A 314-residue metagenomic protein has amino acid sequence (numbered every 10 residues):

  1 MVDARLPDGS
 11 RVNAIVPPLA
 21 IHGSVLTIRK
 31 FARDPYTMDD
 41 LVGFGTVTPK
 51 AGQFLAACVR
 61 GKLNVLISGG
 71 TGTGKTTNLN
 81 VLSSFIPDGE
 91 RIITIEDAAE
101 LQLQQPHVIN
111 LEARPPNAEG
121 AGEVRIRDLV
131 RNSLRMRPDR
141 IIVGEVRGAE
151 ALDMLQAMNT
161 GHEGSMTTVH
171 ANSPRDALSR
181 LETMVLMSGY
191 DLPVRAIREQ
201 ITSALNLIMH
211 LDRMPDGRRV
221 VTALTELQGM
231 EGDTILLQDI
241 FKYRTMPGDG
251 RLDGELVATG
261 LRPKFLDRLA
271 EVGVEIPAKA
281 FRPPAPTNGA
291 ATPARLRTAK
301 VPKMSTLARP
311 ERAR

Functional and structural regions predicted by a protein language model:
M1-G61: P-loop NTP-binding catalytic core
V2-D8, I15-A20, L26, A57-C58 (+9 more regions): Replace "in large, NTP-powered and nucleic-acid-processing enzymes" with "in large, NTP-powered factors and other
F31-G43, R60, N80-R131, L155 (+1 more regions): P-loop NTPase switch/communication element
I67-G69: Hydrophobic anchor at the beta1->P-loop junction of P-loop NTPases
G72: Walker A (P-loop) phosphate-binding loop of P-loop NTPases
K75: Conserved lysine of the Walker
E96-I109, S133-G232: Conserved P-loop NTPase nucleotide-binding/switch module
G217-R314: NTP-binding/hydrolysis catalytic cores, primarily Walker-type P-loop NTPases
